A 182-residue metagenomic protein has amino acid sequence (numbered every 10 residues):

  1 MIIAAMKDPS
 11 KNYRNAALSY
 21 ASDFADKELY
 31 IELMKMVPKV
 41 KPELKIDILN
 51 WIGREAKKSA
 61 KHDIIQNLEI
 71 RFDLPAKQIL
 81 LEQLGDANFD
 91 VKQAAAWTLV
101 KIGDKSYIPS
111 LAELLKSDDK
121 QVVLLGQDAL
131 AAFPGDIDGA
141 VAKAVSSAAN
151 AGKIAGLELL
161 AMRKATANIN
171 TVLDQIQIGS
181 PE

Functional and structural regions predicted by a protein language model:
M1-A4, N12-D26, I31-P38, E43-R71 (+8 more regions): Structural detector for internal amphipathic alpha-helices that build alpha-solenoid repeat scaffolds
